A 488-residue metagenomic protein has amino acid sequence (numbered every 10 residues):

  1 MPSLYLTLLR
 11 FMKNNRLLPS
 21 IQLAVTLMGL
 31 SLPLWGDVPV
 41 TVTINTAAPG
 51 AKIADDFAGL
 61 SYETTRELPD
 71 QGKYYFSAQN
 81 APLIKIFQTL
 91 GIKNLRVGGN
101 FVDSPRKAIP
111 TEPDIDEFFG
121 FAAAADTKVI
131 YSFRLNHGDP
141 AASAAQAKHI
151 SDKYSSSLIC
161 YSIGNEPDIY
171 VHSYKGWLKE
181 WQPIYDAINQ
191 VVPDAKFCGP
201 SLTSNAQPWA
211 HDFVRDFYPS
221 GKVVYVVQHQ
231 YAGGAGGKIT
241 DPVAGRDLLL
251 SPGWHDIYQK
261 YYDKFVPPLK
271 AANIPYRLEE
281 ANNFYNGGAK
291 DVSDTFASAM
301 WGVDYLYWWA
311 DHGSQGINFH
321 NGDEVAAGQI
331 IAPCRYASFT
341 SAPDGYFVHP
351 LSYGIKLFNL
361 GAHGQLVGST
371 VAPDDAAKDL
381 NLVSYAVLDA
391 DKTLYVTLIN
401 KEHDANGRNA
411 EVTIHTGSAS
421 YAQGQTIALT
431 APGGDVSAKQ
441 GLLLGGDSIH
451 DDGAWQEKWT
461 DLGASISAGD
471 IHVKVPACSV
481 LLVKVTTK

Functional and structural regions predicted by a protein language model:
L8-L23: Bacterial N-terminal signal peptides that target proteins for export
S31-P33: N-terminal signal peptide c-region/cleavage motif recognized by signal peptidases
D37-G221: N-terminal catalytic cores of secreted or lumenal carbohydrate-active enzymes
L60, L95, E166, V226 (+4 more regions): Conserved, mostly hydrophobic/aromatic
P140-A147, Y174-Y305, H312: Noncatalytic carbohydrate-binding groove/subsite architecture in carbohydrate-active enzymes
L278, N282-S384, A390: Aromatic/acidic polysaccharide-binding cleft in carbohydrate-active enzymes
A377-S420, T426-D435, C478-K484: Carbohydrate-binding surface patches
G417-I471, V475: Acidic, Ser/Thr/Pro-rich beta/coil linker or hinge segments at domain junctions
